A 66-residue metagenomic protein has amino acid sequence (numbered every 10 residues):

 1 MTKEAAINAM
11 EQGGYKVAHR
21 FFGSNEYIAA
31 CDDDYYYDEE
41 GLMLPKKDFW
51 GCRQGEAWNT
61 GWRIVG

Functional and structural regions predicted by a protein language model:
M1-A9: Surface-exposed ligand/attachment interfaces on beta-rich extracellular proteins
T2, Y15, P45-K46: Generic cytosolic/nucleocytoplasmic N-terminal low-complexity/intrinsically disordered segments
G13-G14, G41: Short, flexible coil/linker elements and helix-boundary hinge sites characteristic of intrinsically disordered
G14-R20: A short, Trp-centered hydrophobic/proline-enriched beta-strand micro-motif
V17, I28, Y36, W62-I64: Hydrophobic beta-strand residues in large extracellular and virion-surface proteins
G23-G55: Acidic, low-complexity, intrinsically disordered interaction modules
G55-V65: Short, structured beta-strand segments at or near domain termini in extracellular proteins/domains
